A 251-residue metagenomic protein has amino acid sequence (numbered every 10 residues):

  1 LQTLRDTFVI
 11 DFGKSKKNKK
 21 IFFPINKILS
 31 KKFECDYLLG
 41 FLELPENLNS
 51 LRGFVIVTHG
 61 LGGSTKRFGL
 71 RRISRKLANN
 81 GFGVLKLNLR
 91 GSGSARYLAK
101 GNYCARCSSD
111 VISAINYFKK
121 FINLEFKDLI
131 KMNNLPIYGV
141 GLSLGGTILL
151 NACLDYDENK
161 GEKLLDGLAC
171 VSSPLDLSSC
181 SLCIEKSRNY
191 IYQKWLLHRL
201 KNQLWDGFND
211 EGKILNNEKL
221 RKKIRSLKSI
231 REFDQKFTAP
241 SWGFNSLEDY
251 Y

Functional and structural regions predicted by a protein language model:
L1-N47: N-terminal cap/lid segment of alpha/beta-hydrolase-fold proteins
I21, I56, L85, Y138-V140 (+1 more regions): Hydrophobic/aromatic beta-strand patches that form the interior of the parallel beta-sheet core in alpha/beta enzyme
L38, K66, S178-C180: Short helix/loop capping segments that flank catalytic or ligand/cofactor-binding pockets
E43-L98, Y117: Short, surface-exposed "cap/lid" segments of acyl-processing enzymes
R67, K76, R90-L135: Catalytic nucleophile-loop/oxyanion-hole region of alpha/beta-hydrolase and closely related hydrolase-like folds
R71, R75, I112, L150-L154: Short, hydrophobic alpha-helix immediately C-terminal to the catalytic nucleophile
I122-I130, P136-W242: Alpha/beta-hydrolase-fold enzymes
